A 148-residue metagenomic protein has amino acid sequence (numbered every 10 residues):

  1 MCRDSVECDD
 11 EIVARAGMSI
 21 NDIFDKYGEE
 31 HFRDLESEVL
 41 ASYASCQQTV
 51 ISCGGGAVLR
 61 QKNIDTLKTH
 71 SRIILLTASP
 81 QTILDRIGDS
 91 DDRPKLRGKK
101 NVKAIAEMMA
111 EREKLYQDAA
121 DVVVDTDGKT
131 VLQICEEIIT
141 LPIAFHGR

Functional and structural regions predicted by a protein language model:
M1-S19, R72, A144-R148: Glycine-rich phosphate-binding loop of ATP-dependent small-molecule kinases
E7-A57, Q61-K68, R93: ATP-dependent small-molecule kinase phosphotransfer cores that center on conserved nucleotide phosphate-binding segments
H31-E38, E107, E111-D118: A non-catalytic, amphipathic alpha-helix used as a structural packing/dimerization or gating element in enzyme scaffolds
C46, L84, A110-R148: NTP-dependent small-molecule kinase module
T49, H70-I73, V122: Short active-site oxyanion
G55-A57, S79-Q81, K129: Short glycine-rich anion-binding loops that position phosphate/pyrophosphate groups of nucleotides and phosphorylated
K62-D65, D85-D89, E136-E137: Short amphipathic alpha-helical segments
T69-K114: A glycine- and Lys/Arg-enriched "phosphate-lid" helix/loop adjacent to the NTP-binding pocket of small-molecule kinases
